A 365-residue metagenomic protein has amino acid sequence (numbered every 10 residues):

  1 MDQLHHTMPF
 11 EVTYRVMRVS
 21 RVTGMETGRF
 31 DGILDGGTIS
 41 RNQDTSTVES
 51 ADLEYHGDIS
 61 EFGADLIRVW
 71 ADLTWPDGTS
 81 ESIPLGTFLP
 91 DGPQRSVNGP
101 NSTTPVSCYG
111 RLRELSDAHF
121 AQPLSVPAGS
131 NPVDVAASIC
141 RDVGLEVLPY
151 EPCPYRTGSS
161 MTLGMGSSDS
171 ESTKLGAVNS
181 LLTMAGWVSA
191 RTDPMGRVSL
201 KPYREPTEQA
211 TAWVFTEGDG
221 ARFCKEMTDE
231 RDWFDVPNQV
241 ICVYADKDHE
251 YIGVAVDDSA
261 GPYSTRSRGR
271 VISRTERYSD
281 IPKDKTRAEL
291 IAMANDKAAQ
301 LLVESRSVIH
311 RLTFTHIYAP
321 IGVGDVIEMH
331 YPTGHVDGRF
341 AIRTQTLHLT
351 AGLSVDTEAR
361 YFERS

Functional and structural regions predicted by a protein language model:
M1-G24, N179, T183, V188 (+3 more regions): Acidic, small/polar-enriched beta strand-loop surface segments
M1-N131: Beta-strand-rich assembly/attachment modules of structural machines
V12-V16, A51-L53, I67-A71, P90 (+7 more regions): Hydrophobic beta-strand residues in large extracellular and virion-surface proteins
T23-G24, S46, D77-T79, P152 (+3 more regions): Intrinsic-disorder/low-complexity loop/linker signature
S40-D58, S102-E114, C242, E276 (+3 more regions): Oligomerization/assembly interface segments of phage tail-like spikes and tubes
I67-W70, A121-P127, F215-G220, D257-S259 (+1 more regions): Short intrinsically disordered coil segments
P100-R231: Charged- and aromatic-enriched interaction segments used to assemble and dock large macromolecular complexes
